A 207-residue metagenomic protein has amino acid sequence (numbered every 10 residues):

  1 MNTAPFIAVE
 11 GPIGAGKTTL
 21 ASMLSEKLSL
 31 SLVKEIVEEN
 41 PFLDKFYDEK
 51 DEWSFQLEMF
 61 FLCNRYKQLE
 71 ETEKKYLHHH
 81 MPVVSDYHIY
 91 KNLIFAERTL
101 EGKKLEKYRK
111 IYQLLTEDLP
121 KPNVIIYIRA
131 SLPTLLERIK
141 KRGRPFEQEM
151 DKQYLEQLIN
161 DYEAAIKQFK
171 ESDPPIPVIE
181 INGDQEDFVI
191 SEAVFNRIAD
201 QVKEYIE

Functional and structural regions predicted by a protein language model:
V9: Hydrophobic anchor at the beta1->P-loop junction of P-loop NTPases
P12: P-loop (Walker A) phosphate-binding loop of NTP-binding proteins
K17: Conserved lysine of the Walker
L20-A21, S25: Post-Walker A alpha-helix
E26-N64: Conserved substrate/cofactor phosphate-moiety recognition/catalytic segment in nucleotide-dependent phosphotransferases
L57-P120: Glycine-rich phosphate-binding loop used to anchor ATP phosphates in small-molecule kinases, encompassing both
N92-D161: A glycine- and Lys/Arg-enriched "phosphate-lid" helix/loop adjacent to the NTP-binding pocket of small-molecule kinases
L136-E207: NTP-dependent small-molecule kinase module
